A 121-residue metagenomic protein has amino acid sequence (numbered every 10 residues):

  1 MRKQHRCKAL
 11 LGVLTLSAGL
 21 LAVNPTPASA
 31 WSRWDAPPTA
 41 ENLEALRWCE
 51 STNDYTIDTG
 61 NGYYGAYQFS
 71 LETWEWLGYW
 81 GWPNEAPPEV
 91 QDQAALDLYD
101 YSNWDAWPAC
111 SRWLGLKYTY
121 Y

Functional and structural regions predicted by a protein language model:
M1-P37: N-terminal prepro-regions of secreted/extracellular proteins
C7, P27, T52-N53, W80 (+1 more regions): A general structural signal for well-ordered secondary-structure junctions
N24-P27, E41, Y67, D100: Intrinsically disordered, low-complexity regions enriched in Ser/Pro/Gly/Gln/His and often acidic
R33, G62-Y67, L71-T73, L77 (+1 more regions): Catalytic and binding regions of secreted/periplasmic enzymes and modules that target cell-wall glycans
P37-D54, D92-Y99, S111: Short, functionally critical alpha-helical segments immediately adjacent to catalytic or ligand/cofactor-binding
I57-T59: Short, solvent-exposed loop/turn and secondary-structure capping segments
